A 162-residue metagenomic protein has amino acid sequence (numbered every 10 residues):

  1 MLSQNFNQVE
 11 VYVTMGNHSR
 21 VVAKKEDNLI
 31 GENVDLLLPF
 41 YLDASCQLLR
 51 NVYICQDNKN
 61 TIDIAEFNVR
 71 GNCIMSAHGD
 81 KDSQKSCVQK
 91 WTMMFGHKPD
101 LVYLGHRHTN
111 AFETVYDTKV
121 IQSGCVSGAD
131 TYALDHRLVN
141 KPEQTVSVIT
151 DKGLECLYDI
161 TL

Functional and structural regions predicted by a protein language model:
M1-L48: Core catalytic region of metal-dependent phosphoesterases/phosphodiesterases, especially metallo-beta-lactamase-like
E32-L48, N58-T61, V69-M75, G79-D159: Conserved beta-sheet core of the metallophosphoesterase superfamily
V52: Conserved nucleotide-state-sensing and coupling region of NTP-binding domains
